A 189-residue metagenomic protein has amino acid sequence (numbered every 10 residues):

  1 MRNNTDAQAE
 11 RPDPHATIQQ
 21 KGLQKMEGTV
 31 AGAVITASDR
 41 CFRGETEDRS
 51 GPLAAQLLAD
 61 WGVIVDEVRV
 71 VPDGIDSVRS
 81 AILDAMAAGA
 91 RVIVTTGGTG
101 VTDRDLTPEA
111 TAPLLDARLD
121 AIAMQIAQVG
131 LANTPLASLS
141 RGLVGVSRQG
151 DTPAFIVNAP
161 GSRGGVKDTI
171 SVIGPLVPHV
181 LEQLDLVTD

Functional and structural regions predicted by a protein language model:
M1-A33, D60, A81, D185-D189: SAM-dependent methyltransferases
G22-D73, S77: Glycine-rich phosphate/diphosphate-binding loop of Rossmann-like nucleotide-binding domains
T29-V30, A88-A90, G150-A154: Short coil/turn connectors at secondary-structure junctions
A33-A37, R91-T99, I156-P160: Short glycine-rich or small-residue beta-strand-to-loop segments that form or flank ligand, phosphate, metal/Fe-S
R40-C41, G100-V101, R163-G165: Gly/Ser/Thr-rich loops at beta-strand to alpha-helix junctions that form or flank small-molecule/cofactor-binding
E45-R49, S80, L106, D168-V172: Generic recognition of short, well-ordered alpha-helical segments
Q56-A59, I64-T95, G100-L115: N-terminal small/polar loop signature for handling phosphorylated ligands or for N-terminal nucleophile
T107-D189: Proline/glycine-rich low-complexity loops and linkers
